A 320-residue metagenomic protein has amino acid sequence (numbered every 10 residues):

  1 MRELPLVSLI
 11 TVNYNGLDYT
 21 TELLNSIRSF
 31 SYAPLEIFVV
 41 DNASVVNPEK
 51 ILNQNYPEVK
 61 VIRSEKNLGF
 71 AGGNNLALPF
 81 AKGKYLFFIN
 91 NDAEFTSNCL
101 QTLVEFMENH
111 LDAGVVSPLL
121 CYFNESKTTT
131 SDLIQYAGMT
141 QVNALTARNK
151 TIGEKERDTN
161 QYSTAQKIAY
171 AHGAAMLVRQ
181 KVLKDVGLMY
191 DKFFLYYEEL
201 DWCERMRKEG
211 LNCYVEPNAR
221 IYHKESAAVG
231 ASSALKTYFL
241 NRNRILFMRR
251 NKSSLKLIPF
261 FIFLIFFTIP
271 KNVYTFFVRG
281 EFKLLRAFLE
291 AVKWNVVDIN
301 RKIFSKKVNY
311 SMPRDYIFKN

Functional and structural regions predicted by a protein language model:
L23, R63-A81, N91-A93, T102: Glycine-rich, basic loop-to-helix element that forms the pyrophosphate-binding segment of sugar-nucleotide handling
N25-P34: Short, acidic, metal-binding catalytic loop of nucleotide-sugar glycosyltransferases
L35-A43, I62-S64: Short beta-strand/loop segment that forms part of the nucleotide-sugar
V46-Q54, N98: Acidic helix N-cap motif at the loop->helix transition within catalytic regions of sugar-transfer enzymes
L76, F95, T102-L188, K192: Acidic/His-rich active-site region of diverse nucleotide-sugar glycosyltransferases
L86: Short aromatic/hydrophobic "clamp" motif used to bind/position activated sugar donors
Q166, M176, Q180-L195, L200-Y222: Catalytic donor-sugar/metal-binding loop of nucleotide-sugar-dependent glycosyltransferases
L235, F239-L240, L255-N320: Non-catalytic, C-terminal membrane-associated alpha-helical segments of glycosyltransferases
